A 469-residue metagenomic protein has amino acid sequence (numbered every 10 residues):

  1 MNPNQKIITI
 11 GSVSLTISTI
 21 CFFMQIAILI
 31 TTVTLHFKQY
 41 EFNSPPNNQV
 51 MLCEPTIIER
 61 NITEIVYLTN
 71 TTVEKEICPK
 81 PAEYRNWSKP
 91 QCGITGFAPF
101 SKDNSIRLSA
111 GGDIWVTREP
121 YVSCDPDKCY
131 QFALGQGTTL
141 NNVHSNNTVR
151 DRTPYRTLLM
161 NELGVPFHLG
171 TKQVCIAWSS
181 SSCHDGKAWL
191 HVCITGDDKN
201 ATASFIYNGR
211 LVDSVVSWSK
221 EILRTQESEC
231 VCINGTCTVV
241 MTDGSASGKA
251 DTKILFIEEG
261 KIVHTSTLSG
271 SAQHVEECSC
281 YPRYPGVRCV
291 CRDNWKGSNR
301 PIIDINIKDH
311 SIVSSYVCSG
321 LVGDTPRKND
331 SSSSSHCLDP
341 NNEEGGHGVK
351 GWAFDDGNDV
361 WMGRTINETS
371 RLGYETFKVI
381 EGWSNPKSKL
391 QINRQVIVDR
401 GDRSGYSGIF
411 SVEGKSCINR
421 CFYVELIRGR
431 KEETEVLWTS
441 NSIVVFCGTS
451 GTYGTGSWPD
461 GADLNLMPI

Functional and structural regions predicted by a protein language model:
N2-K38: Single-pass membrane-anchoring alpha-helices
F97-P99, D103-S105, E119, Q173-S182 (+5 more regions): Repeated scaffold domains used in trafficking and secretory/extracellular systems, primarily beta-propellers
H168-T171, S214-K220, H264-L268, V313-G320 (+1 more regions): Beta-propeller fold detector
N200-I206, G248-K253, G297-I303, S370-I380 (+1 more regions): Structural motif
C289-C291: Extracellular cysteine-rich, disulfide-stabilized repeat modules
E425, V436-I469: Blade-level signature of beta-propeller repeat domains, shared across WD40, Kelch, NHL, RCC1 and BNR/Asp-box propellers
